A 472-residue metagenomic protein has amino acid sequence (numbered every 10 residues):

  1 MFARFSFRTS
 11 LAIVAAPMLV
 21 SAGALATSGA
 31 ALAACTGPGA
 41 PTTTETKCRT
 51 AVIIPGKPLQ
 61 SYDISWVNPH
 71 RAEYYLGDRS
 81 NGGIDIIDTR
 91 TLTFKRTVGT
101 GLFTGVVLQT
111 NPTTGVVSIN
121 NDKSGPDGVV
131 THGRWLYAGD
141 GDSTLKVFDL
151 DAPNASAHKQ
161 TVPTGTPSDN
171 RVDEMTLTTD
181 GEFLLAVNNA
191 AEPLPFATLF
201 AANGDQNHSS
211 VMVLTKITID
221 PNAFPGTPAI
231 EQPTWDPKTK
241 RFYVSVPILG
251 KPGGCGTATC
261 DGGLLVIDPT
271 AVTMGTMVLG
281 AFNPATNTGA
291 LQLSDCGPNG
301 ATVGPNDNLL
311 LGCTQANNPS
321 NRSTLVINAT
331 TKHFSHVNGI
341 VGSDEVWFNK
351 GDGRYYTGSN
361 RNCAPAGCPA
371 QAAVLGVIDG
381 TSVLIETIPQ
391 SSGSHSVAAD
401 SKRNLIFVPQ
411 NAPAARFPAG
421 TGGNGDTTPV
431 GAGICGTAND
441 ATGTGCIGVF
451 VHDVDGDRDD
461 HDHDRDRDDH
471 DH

Functional and structural regions predicted by a protein language model:
M18-A30: C-terminal segment of classical bacterial N-terminal signal peptides
A34-P58: A short helix->beta-strand "capping" segment at the edge of beta-propeller domains
P55-R71, G101-G133, T164-F183, D220-R241 (+6 more regions): Beta-rich, blade/repeat-based domains predominating in secreted/periplasmic proteins but also intracellular
R79-S80, D140-G141, L150, N188-A191 (+7 more regions): Short loop/turn segments immediately following the C-termini of beta-strands
G82-I84, T144-K146, E192-A197, G250-G253 (+6 more regions): Structural signal for beta-propeller blades
L92, F148-A155, L199-S210, I267-M277 (+3 more regions): Short loop/turn segments immediately following beta-strands, especially the blade-tip and inter-blade linker loops
D140-P237: Asp-box/WD-like beta-propeller blade repeats and closely related beta-sheet repeat scaffolds
S392-D457: Blade-level signature of beta-propeller repeat domains, shared across WD40, Kelch, NHL, RCC1 and BNR/Asp-box propellers
